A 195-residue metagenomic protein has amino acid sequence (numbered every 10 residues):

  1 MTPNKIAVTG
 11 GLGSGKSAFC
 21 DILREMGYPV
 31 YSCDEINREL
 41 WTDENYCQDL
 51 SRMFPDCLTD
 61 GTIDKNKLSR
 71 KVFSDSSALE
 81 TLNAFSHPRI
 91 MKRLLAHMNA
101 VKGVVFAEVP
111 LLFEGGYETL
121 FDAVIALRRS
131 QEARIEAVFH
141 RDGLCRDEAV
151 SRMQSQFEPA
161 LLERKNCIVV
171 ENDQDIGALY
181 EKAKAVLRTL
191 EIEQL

Functional and structural regions predicted by a protein language model:
V8: Hydrophobic anchor at the beta1->P-loop junction of P-loop NTPases
G11: P-loop (Walker A) phosphate-binding loop of NTP-binding proteins
S14: ATP-binding Walker
S17: Walker A/P-loop
E35, E39-K102: ATP-dependent small-molecule kinase phosphotransfer cores that center on conserved nucleotide phosphate-binding segments
R93, T119-L120, H140-L190, L195: Small-molecule kinase domains that catalyze NTP-dependent phosphoryl transfer to phosphate-bearing small molecules
R93-N99, V104-H140: ATP-dependent NMP and nucleoside kinases share a basic, alpha-helical "lid"
